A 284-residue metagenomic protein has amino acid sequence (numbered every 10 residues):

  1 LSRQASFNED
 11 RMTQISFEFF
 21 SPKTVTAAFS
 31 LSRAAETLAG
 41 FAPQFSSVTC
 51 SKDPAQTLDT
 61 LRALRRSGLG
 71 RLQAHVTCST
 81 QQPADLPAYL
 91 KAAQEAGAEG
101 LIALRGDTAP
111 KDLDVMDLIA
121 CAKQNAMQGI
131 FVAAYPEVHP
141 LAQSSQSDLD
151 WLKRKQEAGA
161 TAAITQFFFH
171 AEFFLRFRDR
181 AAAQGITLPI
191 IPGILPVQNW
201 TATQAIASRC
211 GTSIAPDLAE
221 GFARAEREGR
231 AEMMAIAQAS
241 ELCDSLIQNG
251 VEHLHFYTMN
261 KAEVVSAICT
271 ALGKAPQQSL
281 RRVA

Functional and structural regions predicted by a protein language model:
R3, T13-Q146: Active-site beta->alpha loop and helix N-cap motifs at the rims of alpha/beta catalytic domains
E18, S46, A93, K155 (+3 more regions): Conserved, mostly hydrophobic/aromatic
T26, D114-V138, G185-L242, L272-V283: Active-site pocket-lining/capping segments in soluble small-molecule metabolic enzymes
F41, C121-Q128, A158, L242-H253: A structural motif corresponding to the C-terminal end of an alpha-helix and its immediate exit/capping segment
A42-T60, G106-L113, A160-R176, R180 (+2 more regions): Glycine-rich, proline-tolerant flexible connector loops at the mouths of alpha/beta enzymes
T49-C50, C78, L141-S144, Q166-F167 (+4 more regions): Glycine- and other small-residue-rich loops at beta-strand/loop junctions that grip anionic moieties
Q81-A92, S147-W151, L175-D179, N199-A205 (+1 more regions): Catalytic cores of alpha/beta
L141-A160: Active-site glycine-rich loop that binds ribose-phosphate moieties when present
